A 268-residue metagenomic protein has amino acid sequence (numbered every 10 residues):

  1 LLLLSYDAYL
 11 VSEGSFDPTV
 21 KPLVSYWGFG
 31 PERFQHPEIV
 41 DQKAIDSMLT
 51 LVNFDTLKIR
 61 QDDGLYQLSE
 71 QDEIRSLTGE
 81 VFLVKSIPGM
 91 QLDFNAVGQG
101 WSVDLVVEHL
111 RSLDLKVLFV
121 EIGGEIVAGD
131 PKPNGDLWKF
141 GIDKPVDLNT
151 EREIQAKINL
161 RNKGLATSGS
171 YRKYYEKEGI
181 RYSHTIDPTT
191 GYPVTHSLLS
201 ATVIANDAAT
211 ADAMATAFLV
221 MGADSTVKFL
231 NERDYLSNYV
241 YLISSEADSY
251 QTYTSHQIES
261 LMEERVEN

Functional and structural regions predicted by a protein language model:
L1-N268: Mature catalytic core of soluble alpha/beta enzymes
